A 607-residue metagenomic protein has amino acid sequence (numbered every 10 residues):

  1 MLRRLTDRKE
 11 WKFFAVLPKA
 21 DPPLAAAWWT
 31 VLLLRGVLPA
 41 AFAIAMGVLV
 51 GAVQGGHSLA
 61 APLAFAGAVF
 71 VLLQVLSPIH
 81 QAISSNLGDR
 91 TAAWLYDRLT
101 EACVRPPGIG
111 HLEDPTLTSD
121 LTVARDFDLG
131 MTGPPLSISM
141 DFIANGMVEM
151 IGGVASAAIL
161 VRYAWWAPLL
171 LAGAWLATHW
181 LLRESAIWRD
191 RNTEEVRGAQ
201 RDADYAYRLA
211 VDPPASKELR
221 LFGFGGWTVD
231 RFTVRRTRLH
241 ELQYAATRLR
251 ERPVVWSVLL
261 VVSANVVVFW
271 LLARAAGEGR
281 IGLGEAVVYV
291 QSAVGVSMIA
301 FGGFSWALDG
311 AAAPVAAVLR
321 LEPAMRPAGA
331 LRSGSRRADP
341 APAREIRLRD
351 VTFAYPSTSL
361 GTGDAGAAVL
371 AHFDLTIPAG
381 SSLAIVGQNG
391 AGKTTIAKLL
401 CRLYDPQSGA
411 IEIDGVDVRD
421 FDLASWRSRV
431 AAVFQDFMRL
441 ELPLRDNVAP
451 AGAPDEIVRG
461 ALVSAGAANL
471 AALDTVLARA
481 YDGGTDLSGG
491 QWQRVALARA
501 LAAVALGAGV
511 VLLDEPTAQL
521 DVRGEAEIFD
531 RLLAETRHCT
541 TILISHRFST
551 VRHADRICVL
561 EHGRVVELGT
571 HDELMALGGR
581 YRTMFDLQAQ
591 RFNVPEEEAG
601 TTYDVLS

Functional and structural regions predicted by a protein language model:
M1-P39, A61, H80, L117-S119 (+6 more regions): Membrane-integrated ABC transporters
K9, A15-P23, R125-S139, N192 (+5 more regions): An intracellular "coupling" helix at the cytosolic face of ABC transporter transmembrane type-1 domains
A26-H80, M150, V154-A186, S263-V287: Transmembrane helix-loop-helix hairpins at lipid-water interfaces of multipass membrane proteins, especially the type-1
L121, A368, A467-V495, R499-P516 (+2 more regions): ABC-fold ATPase nucleotide-binding domain signature/coupling loops
F224, V268, G295-R326: Cytosolic ends of transmembrane helices, especially the final helix of ABC transmembrane type-1 domains
A338-P340, Q388, A397-G460, A526-H538 (+1 more regions): Conserved post-Walker A segment of ABC ATPase nucleotide-binding domains
F437-Y481, L501-A508, R580-T583: Conserved "ABC signature" C-loop
D530, H538, H546-S607: C-terminal portion of ABC ATPase nucleotide-binding domains
